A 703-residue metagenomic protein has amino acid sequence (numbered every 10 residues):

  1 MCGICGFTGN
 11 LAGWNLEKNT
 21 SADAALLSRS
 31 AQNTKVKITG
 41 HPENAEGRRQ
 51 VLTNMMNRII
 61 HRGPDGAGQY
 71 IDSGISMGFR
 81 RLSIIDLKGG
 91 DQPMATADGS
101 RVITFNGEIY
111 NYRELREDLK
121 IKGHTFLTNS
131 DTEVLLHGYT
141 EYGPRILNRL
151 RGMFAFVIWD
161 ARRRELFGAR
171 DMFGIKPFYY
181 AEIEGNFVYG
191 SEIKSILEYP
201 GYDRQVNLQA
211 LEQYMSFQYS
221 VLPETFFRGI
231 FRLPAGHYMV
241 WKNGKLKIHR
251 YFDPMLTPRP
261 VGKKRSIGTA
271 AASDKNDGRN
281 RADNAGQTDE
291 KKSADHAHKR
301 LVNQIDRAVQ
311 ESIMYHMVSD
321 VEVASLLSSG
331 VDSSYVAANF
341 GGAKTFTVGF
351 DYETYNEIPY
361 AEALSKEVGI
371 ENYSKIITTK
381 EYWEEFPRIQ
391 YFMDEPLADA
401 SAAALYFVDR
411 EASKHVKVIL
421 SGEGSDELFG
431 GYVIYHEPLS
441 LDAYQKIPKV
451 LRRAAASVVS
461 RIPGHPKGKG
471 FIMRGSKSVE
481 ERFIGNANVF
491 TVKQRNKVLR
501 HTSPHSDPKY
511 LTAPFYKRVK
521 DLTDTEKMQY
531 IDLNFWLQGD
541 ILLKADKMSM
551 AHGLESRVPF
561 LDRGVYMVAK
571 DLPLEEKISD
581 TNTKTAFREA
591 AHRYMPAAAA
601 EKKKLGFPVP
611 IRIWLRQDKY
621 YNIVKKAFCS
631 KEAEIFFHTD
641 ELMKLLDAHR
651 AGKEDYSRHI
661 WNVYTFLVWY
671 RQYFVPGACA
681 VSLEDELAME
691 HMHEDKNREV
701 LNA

Functional and structural regions predicted by a protein language model:
M1-M393, L405, D409, H592-R593 (+6 more regions): Cysteine-centered catalytic environments shared across enzyme families
G3-I4, T53, G229-I230, P234 (+7 more regions): Adenosyl-5′-phosphate
R113, E133, Q209, E224 (+10 more regions): Non-catalytic, well-ordered alpha-helical scaffold segments
I158, F167-G168, V188, I419-S421 (+2 more regions): A structural signal for short, well-ordered beta-strand segments and their strand-loop junctions that often border
L166, K469-G470: Conserved beta-loop-beta connector loops within the AMP-binding
M172, Y406-H465, V519, T523 (+2 more regions): Active-site adenylate/phosphate-handling loop in enzymes that bind or generate adenylated species
P387-Y391, S413, Y435-E437, W614-R616: Short low-complexity, flexible loop/linker segments enriched in glycine and/or proline with clustered acidic
L397-D399: Acceptor-substrate binding/catalytic loop of class I
